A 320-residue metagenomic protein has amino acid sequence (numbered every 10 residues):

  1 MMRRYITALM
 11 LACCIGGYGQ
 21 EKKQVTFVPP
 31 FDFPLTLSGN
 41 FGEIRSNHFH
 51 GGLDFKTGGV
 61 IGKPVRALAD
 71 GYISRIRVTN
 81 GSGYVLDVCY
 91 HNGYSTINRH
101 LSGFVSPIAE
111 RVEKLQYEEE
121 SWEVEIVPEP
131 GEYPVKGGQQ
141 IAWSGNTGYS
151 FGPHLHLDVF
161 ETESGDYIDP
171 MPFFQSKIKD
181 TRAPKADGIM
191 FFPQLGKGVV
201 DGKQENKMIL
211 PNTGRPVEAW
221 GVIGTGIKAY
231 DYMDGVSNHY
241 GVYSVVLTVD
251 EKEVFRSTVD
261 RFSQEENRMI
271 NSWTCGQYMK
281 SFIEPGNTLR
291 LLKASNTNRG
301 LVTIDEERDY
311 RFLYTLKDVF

Functional and structural regions predicted by a protein language model:
M1-V25: Bacterial Sec-dependent N-terminal signal peptides
C13-C14, C89, C275: Generic recognition of cysteine residues
G19-T96, S102-S106, W122-V124, P128-G131 (+4 more regions): Surface-exposed, glycine-biased beta-strand/turn segments
A69-Y72, L101-V112, P170-F174, D260-M269 (+1 more regions): Short, Lys/Arg-enriched charge-dense amphipathic segments
N92, E163, E251-E253: Solvent-exposed strand-loop boundary residues in beta-sheet-rich modules
E110-E132, Y278-K293: Charged, glycine/proline-rich intrinsically disordered loops and linkers
K136, K179, F192-F320: Long, low-complexity serine/threonine/glycine- and acidic-rich segments characteristic of extracellular
L157-V159: Long, hydrophobic, well-ordered secondary-structure blocks that form the structural core and pocket-lining surfaces
